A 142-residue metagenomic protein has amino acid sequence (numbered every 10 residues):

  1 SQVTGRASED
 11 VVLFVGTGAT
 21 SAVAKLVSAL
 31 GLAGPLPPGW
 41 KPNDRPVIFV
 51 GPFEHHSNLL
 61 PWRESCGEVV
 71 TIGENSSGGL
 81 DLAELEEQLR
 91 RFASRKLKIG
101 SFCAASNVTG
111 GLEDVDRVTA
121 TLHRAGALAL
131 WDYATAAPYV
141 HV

Functional and structural regions predicted by a protein language model:
S1-V142: Pyridoxal 5′-phosphate
